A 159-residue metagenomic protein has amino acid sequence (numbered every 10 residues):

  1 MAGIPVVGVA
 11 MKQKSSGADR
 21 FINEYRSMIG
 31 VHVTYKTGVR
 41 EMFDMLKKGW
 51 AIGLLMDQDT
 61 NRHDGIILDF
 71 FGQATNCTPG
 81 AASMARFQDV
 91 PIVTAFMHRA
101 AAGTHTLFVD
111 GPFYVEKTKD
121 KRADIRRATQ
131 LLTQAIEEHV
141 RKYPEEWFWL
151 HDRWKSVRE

Functional and structural regions predicted by a protein language model:
M1-G3, T37-E159: Non-catalytic C-terminal accessory region of glycerolipid acyltransferases and related lyso-lipid remodeling enzymes
M1-T37, D59-D69: Catalytic core of membrane glycerolipid acyltransferases/transacylases, capturing the structured, soluble-facing
